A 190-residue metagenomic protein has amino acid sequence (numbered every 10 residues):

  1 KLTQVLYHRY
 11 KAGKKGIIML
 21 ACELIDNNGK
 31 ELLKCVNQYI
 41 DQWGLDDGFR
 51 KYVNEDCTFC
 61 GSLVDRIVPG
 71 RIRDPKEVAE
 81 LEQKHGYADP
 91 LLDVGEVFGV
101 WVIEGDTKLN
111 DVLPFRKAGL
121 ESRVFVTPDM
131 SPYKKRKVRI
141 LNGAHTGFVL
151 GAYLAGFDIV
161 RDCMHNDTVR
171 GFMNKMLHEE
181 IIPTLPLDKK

Functional and structural regions predicted by a protein language model:
K1-K190: Substrate/ligand-engaging "lid" and interaction regions
